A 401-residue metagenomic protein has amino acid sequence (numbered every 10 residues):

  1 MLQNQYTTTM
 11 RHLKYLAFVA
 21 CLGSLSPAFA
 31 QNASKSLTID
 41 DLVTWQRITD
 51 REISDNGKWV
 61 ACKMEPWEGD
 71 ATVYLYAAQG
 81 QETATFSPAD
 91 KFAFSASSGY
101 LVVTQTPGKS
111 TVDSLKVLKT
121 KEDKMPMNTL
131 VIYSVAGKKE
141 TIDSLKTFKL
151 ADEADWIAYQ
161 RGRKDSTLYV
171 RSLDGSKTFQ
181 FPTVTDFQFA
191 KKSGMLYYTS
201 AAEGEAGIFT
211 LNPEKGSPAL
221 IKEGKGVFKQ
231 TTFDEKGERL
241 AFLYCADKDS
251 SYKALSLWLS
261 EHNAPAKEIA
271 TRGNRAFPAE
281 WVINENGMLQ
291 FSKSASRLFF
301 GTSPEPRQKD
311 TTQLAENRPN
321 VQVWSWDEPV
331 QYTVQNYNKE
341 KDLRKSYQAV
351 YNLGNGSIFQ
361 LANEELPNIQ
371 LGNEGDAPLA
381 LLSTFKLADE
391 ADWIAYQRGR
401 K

Functional and structural regions predicted by a protein language model:
M1-A33: Bacterial Sec-dependent N-terminal signal peptides
A30-K401: Beta-propeller folds
